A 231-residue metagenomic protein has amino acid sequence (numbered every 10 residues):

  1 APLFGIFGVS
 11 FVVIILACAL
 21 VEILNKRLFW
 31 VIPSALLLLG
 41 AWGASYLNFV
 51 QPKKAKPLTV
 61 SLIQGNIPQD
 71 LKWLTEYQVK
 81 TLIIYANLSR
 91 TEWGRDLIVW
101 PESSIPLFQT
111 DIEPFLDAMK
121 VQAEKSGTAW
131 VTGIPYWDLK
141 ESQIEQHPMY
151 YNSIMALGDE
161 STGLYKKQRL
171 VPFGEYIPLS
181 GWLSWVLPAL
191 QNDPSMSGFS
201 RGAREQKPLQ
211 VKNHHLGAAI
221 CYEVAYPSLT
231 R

Functional and structural regions predicted by a protein language model:
A1-R231: Enzyme catalytic cores with a strong preference for nitrogen-chemistry domains
